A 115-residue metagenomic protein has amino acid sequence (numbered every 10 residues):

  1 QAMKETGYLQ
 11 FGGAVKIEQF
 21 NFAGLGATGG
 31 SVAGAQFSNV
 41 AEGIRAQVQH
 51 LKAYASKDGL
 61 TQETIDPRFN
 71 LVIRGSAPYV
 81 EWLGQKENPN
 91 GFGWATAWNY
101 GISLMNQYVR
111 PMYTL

Functional and structural regions predicted by a protein language model:
A2-L115: Catalytic cores of secreted/periplasmic lytic hydrolases that degrade extracellular macromolecules
